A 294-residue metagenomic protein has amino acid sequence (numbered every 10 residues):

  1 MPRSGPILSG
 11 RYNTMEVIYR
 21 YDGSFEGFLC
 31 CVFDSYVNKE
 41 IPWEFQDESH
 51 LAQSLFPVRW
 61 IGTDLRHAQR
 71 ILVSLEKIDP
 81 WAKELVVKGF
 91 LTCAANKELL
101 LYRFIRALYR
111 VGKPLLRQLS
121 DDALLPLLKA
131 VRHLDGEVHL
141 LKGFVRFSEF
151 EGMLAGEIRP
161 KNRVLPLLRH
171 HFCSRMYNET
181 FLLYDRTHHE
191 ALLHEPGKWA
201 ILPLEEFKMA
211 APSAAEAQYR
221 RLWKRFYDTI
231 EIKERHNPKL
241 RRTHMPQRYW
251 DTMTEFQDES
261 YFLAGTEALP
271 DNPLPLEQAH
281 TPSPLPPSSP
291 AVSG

Functional and structural regions predicted by a protein language model:
M1-N13, S293: N-terminal amphipathic/basic-hydrophobic helices that include classical n-h-c signal peptides and signal-anchor
G10-R66: N-terminal ordered "arm"
G27-N38, Y102-R110, H170-S174, R221-D228: Short, hydrophobic/amphipathic alpha-helical patches that form generic packing surfaces within helical domains
Q46-L140: Charged, alpha-helical interface segments at or near domain boundaries
G62-H67, K198-A211: Acidic, Ser/Thr-rich peripheral helices and adjacent loops at domain boundaries
L85-G89, R186-T187, R235-R242: Short coil/turn segments at secondary-structure boundaries
P114-L204: Internal, well-folded beta-alpha domain core
T180, A191-L192, A211-A291: Long, compositionally biased intrinsically disordered terminal regions
